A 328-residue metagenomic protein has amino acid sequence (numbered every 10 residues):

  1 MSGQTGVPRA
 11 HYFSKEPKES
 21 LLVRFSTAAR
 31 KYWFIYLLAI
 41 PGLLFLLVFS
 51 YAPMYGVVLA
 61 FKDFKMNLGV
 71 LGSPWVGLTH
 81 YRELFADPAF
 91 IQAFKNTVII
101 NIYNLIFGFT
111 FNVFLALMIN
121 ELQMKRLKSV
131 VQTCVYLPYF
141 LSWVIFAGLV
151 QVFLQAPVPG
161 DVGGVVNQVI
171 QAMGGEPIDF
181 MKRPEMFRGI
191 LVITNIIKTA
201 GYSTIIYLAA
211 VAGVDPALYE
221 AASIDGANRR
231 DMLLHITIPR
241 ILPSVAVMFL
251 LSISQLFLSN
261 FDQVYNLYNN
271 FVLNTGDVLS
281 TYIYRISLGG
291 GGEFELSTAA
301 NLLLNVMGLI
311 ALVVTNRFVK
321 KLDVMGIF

Functional and structural regions predicted by a protein language model:
M1-A28: Short, Lys/Arg-rich, polar N-terminal cytosolic tail immediately upstream of the first transmembrane signal-anchor
K31-F328: A structural signal for multi-pass alpha-helical bundles of membrane permease subunits that mediate small-molecule
